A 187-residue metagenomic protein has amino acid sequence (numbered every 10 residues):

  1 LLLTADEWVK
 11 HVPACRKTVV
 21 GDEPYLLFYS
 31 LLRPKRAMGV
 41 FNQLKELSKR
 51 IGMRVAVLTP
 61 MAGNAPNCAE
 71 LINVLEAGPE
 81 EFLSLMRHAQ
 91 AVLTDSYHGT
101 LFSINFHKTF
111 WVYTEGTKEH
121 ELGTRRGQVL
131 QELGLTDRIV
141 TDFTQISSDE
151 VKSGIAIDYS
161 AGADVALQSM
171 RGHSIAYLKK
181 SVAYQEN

Functional and structural regions predicted by a protein language model:
L1-N187: Active-site anion-handling motifs in enzyme catalytic cores
